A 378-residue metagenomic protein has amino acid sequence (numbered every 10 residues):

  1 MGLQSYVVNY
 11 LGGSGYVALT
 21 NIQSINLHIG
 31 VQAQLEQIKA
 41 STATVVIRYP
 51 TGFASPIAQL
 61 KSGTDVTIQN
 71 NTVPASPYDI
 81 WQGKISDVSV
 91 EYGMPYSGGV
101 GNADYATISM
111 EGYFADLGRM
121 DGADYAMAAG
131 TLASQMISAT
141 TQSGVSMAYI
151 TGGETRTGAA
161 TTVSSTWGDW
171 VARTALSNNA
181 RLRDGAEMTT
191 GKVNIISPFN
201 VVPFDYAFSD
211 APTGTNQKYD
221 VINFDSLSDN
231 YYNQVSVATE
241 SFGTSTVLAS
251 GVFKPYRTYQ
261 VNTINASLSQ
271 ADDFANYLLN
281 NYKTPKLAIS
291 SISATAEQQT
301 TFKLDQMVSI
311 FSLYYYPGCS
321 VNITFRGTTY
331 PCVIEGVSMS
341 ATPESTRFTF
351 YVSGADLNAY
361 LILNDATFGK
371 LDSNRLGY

Functional and structural regions predicted by a protein language model:
M1-L19, A172, L176, R181-V333 (+2 more regions): Acidic, small/polar-enriched beta strand-loop surface segments
G2-S5, K39-T42, R48-A148, R347 (+2 more regions): Surface-exposed cap/loop segments at beta↔alpha junctions
S24-V66, F114-L117, A128-G130, T301-Y314 (+2 more regions): Extracellular/virion structural assembly segments
I25-L35, S86-V100, D184, E335-A341: Short amphipathic beta-strand and strand-loop transition segments with alternating hydrophobic
N26-H28, V46, K84, S109 (+2 more regions): Generic structural detector for well-ordered beta-strands
A33-L35, S41, W81, A106 (+3 more regions): Generic detector of short, well-ordered, non-transmembrane alpha-helical segments enriched in hydrophobic residues
Q34-A40, Y105-F114, S245-Y256, K286-A288: Short, compositionally biased low-complexity segments
P74-P77, M94-S228: Charged- and aromatic-enriched interaction segments used to assemble and dock large macromolecular complexes
